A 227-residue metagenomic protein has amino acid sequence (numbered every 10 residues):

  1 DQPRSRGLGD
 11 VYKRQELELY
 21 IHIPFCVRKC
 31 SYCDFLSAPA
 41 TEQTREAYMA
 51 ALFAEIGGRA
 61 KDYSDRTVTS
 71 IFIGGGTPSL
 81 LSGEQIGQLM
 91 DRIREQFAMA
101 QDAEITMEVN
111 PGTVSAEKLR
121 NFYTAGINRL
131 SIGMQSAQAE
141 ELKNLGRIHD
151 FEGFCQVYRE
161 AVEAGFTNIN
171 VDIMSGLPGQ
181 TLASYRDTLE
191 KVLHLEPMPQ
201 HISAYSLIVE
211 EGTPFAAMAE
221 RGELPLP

Functional and structural regions predicted by a protein language model:
D1-Y12: Single conserved hydrophobic/aromatic residue that forms the stacking wall/gate of nucleotide- or nucleobase-binding
D10-L17, S37-K61, R66-P227: C-terminal scaffold of the Radical SAM
L19-H22: Short active-site neighborhood of thiol/selenol oxidoreductases, capturing the structured segment around
P24-F35: Local cysteine-cluster metal-coordination motifs and their immediate loop/turn environment, predominantly Fe-S cluster
